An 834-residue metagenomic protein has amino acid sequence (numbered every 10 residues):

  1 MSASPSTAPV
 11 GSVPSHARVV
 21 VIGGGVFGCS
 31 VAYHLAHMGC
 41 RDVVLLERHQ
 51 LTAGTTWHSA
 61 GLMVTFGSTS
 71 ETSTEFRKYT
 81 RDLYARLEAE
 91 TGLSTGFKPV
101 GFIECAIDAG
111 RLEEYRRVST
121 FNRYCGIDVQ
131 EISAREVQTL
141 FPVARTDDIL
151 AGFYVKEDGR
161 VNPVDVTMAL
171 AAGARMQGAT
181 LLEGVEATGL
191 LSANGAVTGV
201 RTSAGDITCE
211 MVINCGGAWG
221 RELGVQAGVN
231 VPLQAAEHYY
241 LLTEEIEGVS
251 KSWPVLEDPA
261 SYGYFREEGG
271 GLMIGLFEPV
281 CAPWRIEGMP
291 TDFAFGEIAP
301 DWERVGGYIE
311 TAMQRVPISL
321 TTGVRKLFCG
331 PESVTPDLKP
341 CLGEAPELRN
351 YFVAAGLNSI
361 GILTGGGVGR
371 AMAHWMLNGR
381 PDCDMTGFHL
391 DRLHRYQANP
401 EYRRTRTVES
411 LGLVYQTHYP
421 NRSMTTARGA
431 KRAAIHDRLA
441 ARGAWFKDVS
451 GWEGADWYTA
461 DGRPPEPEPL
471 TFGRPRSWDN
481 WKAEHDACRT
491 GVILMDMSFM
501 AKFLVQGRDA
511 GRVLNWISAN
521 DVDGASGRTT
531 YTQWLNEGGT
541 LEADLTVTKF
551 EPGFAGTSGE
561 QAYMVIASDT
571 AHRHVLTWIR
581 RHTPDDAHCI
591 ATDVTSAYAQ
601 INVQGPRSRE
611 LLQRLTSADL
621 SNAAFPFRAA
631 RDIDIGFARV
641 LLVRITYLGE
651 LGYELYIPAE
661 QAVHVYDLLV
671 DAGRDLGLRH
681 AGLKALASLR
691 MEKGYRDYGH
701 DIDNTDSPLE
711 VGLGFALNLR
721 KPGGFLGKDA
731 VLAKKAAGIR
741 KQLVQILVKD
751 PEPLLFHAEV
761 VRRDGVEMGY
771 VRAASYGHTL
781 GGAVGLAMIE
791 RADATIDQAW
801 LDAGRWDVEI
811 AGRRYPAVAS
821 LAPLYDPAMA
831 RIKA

Functional and structural regions predicted by a protein language model:
P14-A17, R201-M211: Core beta-strand elements of the Rossmann-like FAD/NAD(P) dinucleotide-binding domain in flavoenzyme oxidoreductases
A36-T56: Glycine-rich FAD pyrophosphate-binding loop
G61-L140, A260-F265, G269-G271, D292 (+4 more regions): Dinucleotide-binding Rossmann-like beta1-alpha1 core, especially the glycine-rich loop that anchors the ADP
D82, R86, E90, K98 (+5 more regions): Flavin (FAD/FMN) cofactor-binding and adjacent substrate-gating region of FAD-dependent oxidoreductase domains
D206-S252, C383, A662, L676-H680: Central helical "cap/lid" subdomain
V229-P232, E245-N350, N358: Active-site lid/adjacent beta-loop-alpha segment flanking the redox-cofactor pocket in flavoenzymes
A299-A427: C-terminal catalytic lobe of FAD-dependent flavoproteins
C383-D384, F388-A834: Glycine/proline-enriched, intrinsically flexible loops and inter-domain linkers
